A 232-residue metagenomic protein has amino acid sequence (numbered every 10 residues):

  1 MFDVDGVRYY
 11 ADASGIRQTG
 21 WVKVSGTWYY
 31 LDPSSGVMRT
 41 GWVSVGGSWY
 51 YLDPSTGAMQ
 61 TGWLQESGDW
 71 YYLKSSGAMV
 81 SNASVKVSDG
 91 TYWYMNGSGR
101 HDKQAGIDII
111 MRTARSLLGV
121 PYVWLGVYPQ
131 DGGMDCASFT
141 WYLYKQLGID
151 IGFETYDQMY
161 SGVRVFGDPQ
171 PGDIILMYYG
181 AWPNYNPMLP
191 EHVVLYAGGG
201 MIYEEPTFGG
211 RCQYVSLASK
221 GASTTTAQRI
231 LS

Functional and structural regions predicted by a protein language model:
M1-D108: Extracellular adhesion/carbohydrate-binding repeat motifs centered on closely spaced tryptophans
R17, H101, W182-P183, G209: Glycine-rich nucleotide phosphate-binding loop and flanking beta-alpha elements of Rossmann-like dinucleotide-binding
S34, S55, S76, G180-A181 (+2 more regions): Short loop segments at secondary-structure junctions
T40, A105-T113, Y156, V163-F166 (+1 more regions): Aromatic- and glycine-rich peptidoglycan recognition patches
G62, Y185-M188: Short histidine-centered beta-strand/loop micro-motifs that create catalytic or ligand/metal-coordination sites
D89, Q130, P190: Exposed loop/turn and edge beta-strand positions of beta-sandwich/beta-sheet ligand-binding modules
S116-P171, L176-Y178, W182, A222-T225: Catalytic cysteine-centered active-site loop
